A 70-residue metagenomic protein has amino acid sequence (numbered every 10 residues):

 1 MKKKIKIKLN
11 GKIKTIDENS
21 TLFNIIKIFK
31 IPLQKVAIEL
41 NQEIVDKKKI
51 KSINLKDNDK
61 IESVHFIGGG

Functional and structural regions predicted by a protein language model:
M1-G69: Ubiquitin-like/PB1-type beta-grasp interaction modules and other compact soluble beta-rich domains
